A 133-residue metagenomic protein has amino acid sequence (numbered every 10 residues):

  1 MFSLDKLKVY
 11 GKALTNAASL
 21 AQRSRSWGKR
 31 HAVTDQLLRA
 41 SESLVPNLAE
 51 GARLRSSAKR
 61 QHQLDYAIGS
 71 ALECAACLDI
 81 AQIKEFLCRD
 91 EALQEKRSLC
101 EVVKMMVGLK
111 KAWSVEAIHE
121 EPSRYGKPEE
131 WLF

Functional and structural regions predicted by a protein language model:
M1-F133: Amphipathic alpha-helical assembly/interaction segments
